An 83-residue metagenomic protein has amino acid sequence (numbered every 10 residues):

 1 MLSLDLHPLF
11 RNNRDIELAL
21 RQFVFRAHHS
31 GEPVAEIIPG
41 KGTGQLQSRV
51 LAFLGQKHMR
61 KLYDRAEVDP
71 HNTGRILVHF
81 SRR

Functional and structural regions predicted by a protein language model:
M1-R83: Long, charged, low-complexity intrinsically disordered regions
